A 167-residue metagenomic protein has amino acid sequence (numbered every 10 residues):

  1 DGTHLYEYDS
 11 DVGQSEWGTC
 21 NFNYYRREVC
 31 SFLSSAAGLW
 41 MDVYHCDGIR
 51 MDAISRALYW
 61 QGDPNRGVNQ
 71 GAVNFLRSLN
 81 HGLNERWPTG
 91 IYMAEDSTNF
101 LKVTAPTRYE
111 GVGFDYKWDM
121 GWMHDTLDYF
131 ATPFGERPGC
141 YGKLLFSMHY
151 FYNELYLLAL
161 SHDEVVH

Functional and structural regions predicted by a protein language model:
D1-C46, R50-V68: Substrate-binding/active-site clefts of carbohydrate-active enzymes
H45-D47, Y59-H167: Conserved alpha/beta catalytic core and glycan-binding cleft of carbohydrate-active enzymes
